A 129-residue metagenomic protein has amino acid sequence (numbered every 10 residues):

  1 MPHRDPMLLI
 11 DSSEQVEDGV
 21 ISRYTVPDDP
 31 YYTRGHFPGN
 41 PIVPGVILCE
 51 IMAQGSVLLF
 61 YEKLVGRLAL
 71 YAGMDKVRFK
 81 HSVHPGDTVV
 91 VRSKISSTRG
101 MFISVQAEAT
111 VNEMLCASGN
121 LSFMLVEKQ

Functional and structural regions predicted by a protein language model:
R4-V43, F60: Catalytic strand-loop segment that frames the active site of acyl-thioester-processing enzymes
M7-L9, V89, I103: Hydrophobic core residues within well-ordered beta-strands of beta-rich domains
D11, M74-V77, Q106-A107: Hydrophobic/aromatic beta-strand elements that line small-molecule binding cavities or substrate pockets in beta-rich
E14-D18, V83-D87, K94-Q129: HotDog/MaoC-like acyl-thioester-processing domains
R34-L58, L70-Y71: Compact, glycine-rich, soluble single-domain proteins
I42, G66, M101-I103: A conserved beta-turn-beta hairpin within the catalytic core of GNAT-like acetyltransferases that forms part
G55-R92, C116-M124: Hydrophobic beta-strand-centered segment that forms part of the acyl-chain substrate-binding groove
